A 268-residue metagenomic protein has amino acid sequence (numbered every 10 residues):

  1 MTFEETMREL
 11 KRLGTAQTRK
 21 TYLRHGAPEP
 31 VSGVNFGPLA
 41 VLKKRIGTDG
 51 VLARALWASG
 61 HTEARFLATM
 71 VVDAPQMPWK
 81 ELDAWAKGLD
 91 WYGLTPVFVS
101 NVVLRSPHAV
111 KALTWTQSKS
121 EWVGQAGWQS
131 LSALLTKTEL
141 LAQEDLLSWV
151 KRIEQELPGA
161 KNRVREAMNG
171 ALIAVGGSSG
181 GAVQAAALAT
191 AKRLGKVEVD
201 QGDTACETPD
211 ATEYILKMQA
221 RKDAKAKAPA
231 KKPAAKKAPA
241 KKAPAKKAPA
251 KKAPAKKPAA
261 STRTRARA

Functional and structural regions predicted by a protein language model:
M1-K242, K246, R263-A268: Alpha-helical scaffold domains
A255-K256, A260-R265: Carrier-protein-dependent adenylate-forming modules in NRPS/ANL systems
